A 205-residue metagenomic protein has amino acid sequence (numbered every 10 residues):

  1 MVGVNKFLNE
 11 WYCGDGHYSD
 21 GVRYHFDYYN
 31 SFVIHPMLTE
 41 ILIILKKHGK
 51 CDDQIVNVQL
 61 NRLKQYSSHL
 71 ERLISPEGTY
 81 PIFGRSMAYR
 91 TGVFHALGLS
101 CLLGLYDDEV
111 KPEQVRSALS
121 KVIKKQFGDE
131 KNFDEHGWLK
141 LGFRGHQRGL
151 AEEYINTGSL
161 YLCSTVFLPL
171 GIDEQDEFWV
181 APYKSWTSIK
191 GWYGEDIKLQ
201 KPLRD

Functional and structural regions predicted by a protein language model:
M1-G21: Short, flexible helix-coil linker/hinge segments at the edges of structured domains or between repeats
V2-N5, Q54-L60, V180-A181: Beta-strand segments within the central parallel beta-sheet cores of soluble alpha/beta enzyme folds
D15, L141-F143: Hydrophobic alpha-helical segments, principally membrane-spanning helices and signal/leader peptides
Y24-L141, R148-Q175: Long, repeat-rich segments with strong aromatic
L162, L168-D205: Extended hydrophobic packing segments that form well-structured cores
